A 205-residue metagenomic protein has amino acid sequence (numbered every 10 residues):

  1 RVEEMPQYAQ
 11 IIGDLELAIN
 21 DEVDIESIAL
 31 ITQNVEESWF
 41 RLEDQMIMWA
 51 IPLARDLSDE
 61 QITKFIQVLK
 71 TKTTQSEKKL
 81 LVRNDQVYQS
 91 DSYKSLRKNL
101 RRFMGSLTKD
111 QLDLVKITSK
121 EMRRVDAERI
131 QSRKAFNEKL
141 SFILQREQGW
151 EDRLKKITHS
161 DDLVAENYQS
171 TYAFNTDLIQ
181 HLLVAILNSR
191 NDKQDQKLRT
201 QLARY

Functional and structural regions predicted by a protein language model:
R1-K64, V68, K197, Q201-Y205: N-terminal Sec/ER secretory leader and immediately downstream segment of secreted/extracellular precursors
V2-E3, T32-S38, L80-Q89, R124-V125 (+1 more regions): A ubiquitous short alpha-helical element
M5-Y8, F40-I47, Y88-L96, K134 (+1 more regions): Short acidic alpha-helix initiation/capping motifs at coil-to-helix transition points, especially at protein N-termini
L42-M48, R55-D59, M104-D113, N167-H181 (+2 more regions): Short, low-complexity cationic-aromatic patches
I51-L163: Extended amphipathic alpha-helical interaction segments
N137-Y205: A cross-kingdom marker for long, charged
